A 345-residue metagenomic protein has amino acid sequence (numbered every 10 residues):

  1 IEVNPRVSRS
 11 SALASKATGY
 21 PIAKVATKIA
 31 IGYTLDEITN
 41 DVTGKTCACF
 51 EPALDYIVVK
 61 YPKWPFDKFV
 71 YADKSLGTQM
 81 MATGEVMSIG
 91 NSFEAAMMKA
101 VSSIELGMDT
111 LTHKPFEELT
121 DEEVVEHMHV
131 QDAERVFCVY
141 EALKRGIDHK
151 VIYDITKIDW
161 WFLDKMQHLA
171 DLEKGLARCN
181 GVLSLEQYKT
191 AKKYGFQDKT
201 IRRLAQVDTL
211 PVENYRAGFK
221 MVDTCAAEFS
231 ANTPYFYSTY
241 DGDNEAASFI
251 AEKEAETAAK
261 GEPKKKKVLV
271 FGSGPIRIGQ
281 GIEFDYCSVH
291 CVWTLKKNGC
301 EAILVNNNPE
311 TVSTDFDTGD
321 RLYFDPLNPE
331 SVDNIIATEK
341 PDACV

Functional and structural regions predicted by a protein language model:
I1-Q187, A191-G195, E252, A259-K266 (+4 more regions): ATP-dependent carboxylate activation and anion-phosphoryl transfer catalytic cores that bind Mg-ATP to form
L163, L210-V212: Helix-turn-helix DNA-binding helix
A191-Y194, T200-L204: Extended, domain-scale alpha-helical bundle/helix-rich regions
E213-T311, P329: Non-catalytic terminal/interface segments that mediate subunit docking, oligomerization, and allosteric communication
V345: N-terminal Rossmann-like NAD(P) cofactor-binding module of classical short-chain dehydrogenase/reductase
